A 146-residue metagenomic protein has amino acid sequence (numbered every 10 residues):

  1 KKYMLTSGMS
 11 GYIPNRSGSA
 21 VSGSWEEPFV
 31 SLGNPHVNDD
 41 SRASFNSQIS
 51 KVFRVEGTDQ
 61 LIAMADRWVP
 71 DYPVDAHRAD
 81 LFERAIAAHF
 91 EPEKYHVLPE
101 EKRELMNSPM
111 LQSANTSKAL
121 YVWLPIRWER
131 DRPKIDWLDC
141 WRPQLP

Functional and structural regions predicted by a protein language model:
K1-P146: Carbohydrate-active catalytic/glycan-binding domains of CAZyme proteins, especially the secreted or lumenal ectodomains
